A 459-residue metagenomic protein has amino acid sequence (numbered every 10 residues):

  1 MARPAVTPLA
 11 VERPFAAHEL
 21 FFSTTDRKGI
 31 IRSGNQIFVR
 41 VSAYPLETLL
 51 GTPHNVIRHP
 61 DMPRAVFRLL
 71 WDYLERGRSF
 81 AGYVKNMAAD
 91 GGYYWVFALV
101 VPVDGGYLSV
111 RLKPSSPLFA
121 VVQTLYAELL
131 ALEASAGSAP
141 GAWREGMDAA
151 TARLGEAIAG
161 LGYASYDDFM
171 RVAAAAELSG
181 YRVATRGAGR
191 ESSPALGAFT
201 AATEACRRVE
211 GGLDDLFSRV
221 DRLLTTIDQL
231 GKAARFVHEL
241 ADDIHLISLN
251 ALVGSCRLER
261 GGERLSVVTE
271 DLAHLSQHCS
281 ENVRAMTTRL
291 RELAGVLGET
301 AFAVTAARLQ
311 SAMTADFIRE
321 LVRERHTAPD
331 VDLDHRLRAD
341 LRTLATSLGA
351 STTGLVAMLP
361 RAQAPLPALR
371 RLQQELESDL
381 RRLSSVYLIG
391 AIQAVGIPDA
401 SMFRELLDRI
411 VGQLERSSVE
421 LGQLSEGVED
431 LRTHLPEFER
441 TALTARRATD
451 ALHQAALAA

Functional and structural regions predicted by a protein language model:
A2-E133, F217-I247, G254-Q310, D316-H326 (+5 more regions): Sensory/regulatory domains in signal-transduction proteins
G105-R186: Sensory coupling linkers of modular signal transduction proteins
T124, A142-E145, A149, G197 (+4 more regions): Alpha-helix boundary/N-cap detector
R171, A175-A205, V209-G212, L216: Charged heptad-repeat coiled-coil "rod" segments that mediate homo-/hetero-oligomerization in large eukaryotic
L216, R325-A368, E377: Long, charge-rich C-terminal accessory regions
I389: Alpha-helical scaffolding flanking metal-ion-dependent phosphate/phosphodiester catalytic sites
D450, A455-A459: Short, charged, intrinsically disordered terminal tails
